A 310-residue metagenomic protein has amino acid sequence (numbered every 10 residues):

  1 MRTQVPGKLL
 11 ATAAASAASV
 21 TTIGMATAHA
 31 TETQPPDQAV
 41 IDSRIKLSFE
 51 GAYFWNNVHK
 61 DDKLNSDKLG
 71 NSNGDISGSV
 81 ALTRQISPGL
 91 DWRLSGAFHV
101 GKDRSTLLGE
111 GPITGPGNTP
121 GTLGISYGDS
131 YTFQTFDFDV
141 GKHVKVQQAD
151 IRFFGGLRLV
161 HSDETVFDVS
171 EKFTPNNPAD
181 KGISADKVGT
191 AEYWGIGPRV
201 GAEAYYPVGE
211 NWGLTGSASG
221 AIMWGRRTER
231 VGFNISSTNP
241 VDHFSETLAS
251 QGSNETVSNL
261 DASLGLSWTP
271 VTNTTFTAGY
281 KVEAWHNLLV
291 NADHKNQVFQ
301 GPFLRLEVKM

Functional and structural regions predicted by a protein language model:
M1-R44: Cleavable N-terminal export/targeting peptides
A28-H99: Short glycine/proline- and aromatic-enriched beta-strand/turn motifs that initiate or cap beta-hairpins
A30-V40, A81-L90, D139-Q148, E203-E210 (+3 more regions): Outer-membrane beta-barrel proteins
I41-L47, I86-L94, Q147-F153, E210-G216 (+3 more regions): Outer-envelope beta-barrel architecture signal
L47-W55, L94-V100, F153-H161, G216-W224 (+2 more regions): Transmembrane beta-barrel strands of outer-membrane/channel proteins
S48, D137, V298-M310: Outer-membrane beta-barrel "beta-signal"
N57-N73, V100-Q134, V160-G195, W224-V257 (+1 more regions): Extracellular/periplasm-exposed beta-strand and loop segments of Gram-negative cell-envelope proteins, dominated by
V80-R84, F138-K142, G155-L157, P198-A204 (+4 more regions): Residues on the lipid-exposed face of transmembrane beta-strands in outer-membrane beta-barrel proteins
